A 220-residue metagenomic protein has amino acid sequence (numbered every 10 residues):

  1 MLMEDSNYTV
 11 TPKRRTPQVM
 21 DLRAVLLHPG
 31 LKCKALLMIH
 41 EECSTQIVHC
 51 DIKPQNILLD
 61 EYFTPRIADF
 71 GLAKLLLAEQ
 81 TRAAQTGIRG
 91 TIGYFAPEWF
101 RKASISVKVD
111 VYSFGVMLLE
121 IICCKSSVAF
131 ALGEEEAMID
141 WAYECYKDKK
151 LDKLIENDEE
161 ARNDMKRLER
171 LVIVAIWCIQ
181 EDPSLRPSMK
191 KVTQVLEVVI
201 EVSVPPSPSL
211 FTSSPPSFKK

Functional and structural regions predicted by a protein language model:
M1-K220: Conserved eukaryotic protein kinase-like
